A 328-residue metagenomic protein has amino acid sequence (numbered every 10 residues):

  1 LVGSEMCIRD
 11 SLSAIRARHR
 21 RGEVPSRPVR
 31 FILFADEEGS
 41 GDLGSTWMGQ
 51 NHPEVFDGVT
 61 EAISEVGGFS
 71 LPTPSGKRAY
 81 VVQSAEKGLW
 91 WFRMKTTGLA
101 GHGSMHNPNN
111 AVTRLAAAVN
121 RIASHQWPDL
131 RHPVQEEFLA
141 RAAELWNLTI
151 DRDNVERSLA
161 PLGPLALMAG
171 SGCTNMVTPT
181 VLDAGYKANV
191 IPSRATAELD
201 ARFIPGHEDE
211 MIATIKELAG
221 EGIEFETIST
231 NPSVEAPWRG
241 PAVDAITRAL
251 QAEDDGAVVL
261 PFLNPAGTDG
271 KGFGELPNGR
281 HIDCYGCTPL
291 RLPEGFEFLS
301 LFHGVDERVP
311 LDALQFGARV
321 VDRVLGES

Functional and structural regions predicted by a protein language model:
L1-I8: Short, small-residue-biased leader/transition segments that mark boundaries at the very start of proteins
I15-S40: Short helix-loop-beta-strand segments that form the rim/entrance of peptidase-like active sites
S26, D57-G58, K77, A85-W91 (+2 more regions): Short, solvent-exposed loop/turn segments at the edges of secondary structure
I32-G41, E65-S70, A100, R291: Acidic, glycine-rich active-site loops and adjacent beta-strand->loop/helix elements that engage anionic groups
T46-M48, L99, G103-P128: A short core secondary-structure module
Q50-G68: A glycine-rich helix N-cap at a beta->alpha junction
V66-G68, R78-R93, L290-H303: Flexible glycine/proline-rich, aromatic-decorated loop/lid segments
S70-L71, P128-N189, S193, P205-A213 (+2 more regions): An extended, acidic, His-containing surface patch that forms the Zn2+-binding/catalytic region of metallohydrolases
